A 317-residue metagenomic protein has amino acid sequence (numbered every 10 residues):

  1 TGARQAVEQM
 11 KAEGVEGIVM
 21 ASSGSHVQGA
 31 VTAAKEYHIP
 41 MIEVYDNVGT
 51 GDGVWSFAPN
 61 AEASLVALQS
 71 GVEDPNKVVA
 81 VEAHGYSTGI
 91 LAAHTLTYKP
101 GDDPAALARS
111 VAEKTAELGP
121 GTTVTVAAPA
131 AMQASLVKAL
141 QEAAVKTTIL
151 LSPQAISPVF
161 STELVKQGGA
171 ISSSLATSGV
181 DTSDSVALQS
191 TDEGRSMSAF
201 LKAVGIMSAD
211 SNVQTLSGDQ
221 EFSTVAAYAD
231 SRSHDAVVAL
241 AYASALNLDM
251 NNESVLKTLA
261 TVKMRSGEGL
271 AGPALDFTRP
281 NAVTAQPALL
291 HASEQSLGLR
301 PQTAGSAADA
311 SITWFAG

Functional and structural regions predicted by a protein language model:
T1-G49, S56-P59: Beta-alpha junction/loop-to-helix N-cap segments that form part of ligand/metal-binding clefts
E8-E16, V31-I39, S70-D74, A116 (+7 more regions): Sec-exported extracytoplasmic/periplasmic mature domains
E13-G14, T50-T148: Extracellular/periplasmic Venus flytrap/periplasmic-binding protein
V15-A21, D52-P59, K77-V79, Y98 (+4 more regions): Second-shell loop/turn segments in exported
I18-Q28, V44-G51, A127-A134, S152-F160 (+2 more regions): Ligand-binding clamshell of periplasmic/extracellular solute-binding protein-like
P40-G71, K99-P100, G168-D181, T191: Short beta-strand elements at the ligand-binding edges of bilobed clamshell
Q141-H234: Extracellular/periplasmic periplasmic-binding protein-like sensory domains
T215-V237, A241-R300, A316: Segments of small-molecule ligand-sensing domains
